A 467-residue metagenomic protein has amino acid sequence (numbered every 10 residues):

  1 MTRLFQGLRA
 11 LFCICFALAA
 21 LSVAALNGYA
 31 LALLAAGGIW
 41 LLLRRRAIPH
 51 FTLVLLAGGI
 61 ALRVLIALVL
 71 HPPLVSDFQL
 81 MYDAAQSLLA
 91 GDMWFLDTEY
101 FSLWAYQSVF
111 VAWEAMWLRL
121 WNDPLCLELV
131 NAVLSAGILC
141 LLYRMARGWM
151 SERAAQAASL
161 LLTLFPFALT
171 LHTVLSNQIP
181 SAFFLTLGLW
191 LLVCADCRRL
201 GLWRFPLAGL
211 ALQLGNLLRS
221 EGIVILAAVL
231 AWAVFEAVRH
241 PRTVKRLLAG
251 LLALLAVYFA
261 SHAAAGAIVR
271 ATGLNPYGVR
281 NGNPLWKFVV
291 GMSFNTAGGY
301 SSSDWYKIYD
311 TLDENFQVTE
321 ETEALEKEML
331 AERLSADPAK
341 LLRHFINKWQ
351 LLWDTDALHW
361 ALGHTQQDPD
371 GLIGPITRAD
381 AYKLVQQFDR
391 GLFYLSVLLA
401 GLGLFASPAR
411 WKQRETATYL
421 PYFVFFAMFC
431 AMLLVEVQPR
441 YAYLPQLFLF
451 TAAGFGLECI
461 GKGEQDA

Functional and structural regions predicted by a protein language model:
F16-L31, C126, H344-F425: Membrane-interface anchor segments at the N-terminal boundary of transmembrane helices in multi-pass membrane enzymes
A17-L21, A115, R204-R219, V229-L230 (+1 more regions): Membrane-interface alpha helices of multi-pass inner-membrane proteins
H50, L142-L164, R199, T416-Y419: Transmembrane-helix signature of polytopic, membrane-embedded enzymes that assemble or transfer cell-envelope glycans
L70-A84, A90-W113, W121-C126, V318-E323 (+1 more regions): Extracytoplasmic catalytic/substrate-binding loops of multi-pass membrane glycan-assembly enzymes
W104, S108, A112, L120-G137 (+2 more regions): Loop-to-helix entry region of an early transmembrane alpha helix in multi-pass inner-membrane enzymes
A105, C126-L134, A157-L164, A168-L187 (+3 more regions): Multi-pass, polyprenyl lipid-linked donor-dependent membrane glycosyltransferases
L129-W149, L187, L399-F405: Transmembrane-helix motifs of polytopic, lipid-linked glycan transferases
G266-Q366: Membrane-proximal stem/loop segments at transmembrane-domain junctions that anchor or position
